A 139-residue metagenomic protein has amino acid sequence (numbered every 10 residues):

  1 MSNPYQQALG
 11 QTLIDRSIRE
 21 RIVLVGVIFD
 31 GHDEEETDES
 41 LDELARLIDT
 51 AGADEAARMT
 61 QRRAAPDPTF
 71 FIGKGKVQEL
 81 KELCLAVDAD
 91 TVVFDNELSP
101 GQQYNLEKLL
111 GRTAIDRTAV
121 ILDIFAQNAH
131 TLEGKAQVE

Functional and structural regions predicted by a protein language model:
M1-D123: N-terminal accessory targeting/assembly segments
V120-E139: Extended, highly charged alpha-helical segments
